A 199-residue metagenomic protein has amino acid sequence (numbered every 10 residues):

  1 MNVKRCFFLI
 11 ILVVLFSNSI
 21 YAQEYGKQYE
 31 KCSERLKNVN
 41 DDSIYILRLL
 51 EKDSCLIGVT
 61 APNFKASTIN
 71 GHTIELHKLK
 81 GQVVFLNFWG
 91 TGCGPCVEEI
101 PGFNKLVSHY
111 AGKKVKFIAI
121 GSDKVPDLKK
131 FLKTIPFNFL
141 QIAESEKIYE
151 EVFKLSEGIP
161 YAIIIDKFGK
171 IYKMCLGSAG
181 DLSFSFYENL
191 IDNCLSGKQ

Functional and structural regions predicted by a protein language model:
N2-N63: N-terminal targeting signals for export/organelle localization
N63-V84, Y110: A short beta-strand-turn-helix
L79-Q82, G112, F137-N138, E157: Active-site acidic short loop of glycosyltransferases
Q82-V84, F88-G92, K124, G158: Short pre-active-site segment immediately N-terminal to redox-active cysteine/selenocysteine motifs in thiol-based
F88-K105: Conserved redox-active cysteine motifs that mediate thiol-disulfide chemistry, especially di-cysteine Cys-X(1-2)-Cys
I118, L132-F168: Short, internal strand/loop/helix patches that form the active-site neighborhood or redox-interaction surface
D127-K129: Acidic helix N-cap motif at the loop->helix transition within catalytic regions of sugar-transfer enzymes
Y161-Q199: Thiol-/selenol-based redox modules, centered on thioredoxin-like and closely related oxidoreductase domains
